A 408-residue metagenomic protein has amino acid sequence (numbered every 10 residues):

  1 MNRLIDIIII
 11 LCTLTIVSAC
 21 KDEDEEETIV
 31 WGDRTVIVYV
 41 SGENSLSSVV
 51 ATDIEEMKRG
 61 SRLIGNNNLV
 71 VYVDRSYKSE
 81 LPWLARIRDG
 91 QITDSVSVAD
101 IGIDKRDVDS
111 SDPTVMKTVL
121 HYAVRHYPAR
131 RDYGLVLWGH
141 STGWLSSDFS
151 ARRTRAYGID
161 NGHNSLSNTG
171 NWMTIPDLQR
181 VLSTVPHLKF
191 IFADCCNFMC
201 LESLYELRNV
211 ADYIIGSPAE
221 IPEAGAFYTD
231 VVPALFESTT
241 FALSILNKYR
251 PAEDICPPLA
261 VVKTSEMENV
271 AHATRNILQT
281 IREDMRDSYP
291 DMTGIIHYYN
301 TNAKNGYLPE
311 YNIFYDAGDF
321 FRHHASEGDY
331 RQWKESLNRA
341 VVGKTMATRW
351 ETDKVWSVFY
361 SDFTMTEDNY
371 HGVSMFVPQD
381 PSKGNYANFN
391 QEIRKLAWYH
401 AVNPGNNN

Functional and structural regions predicted by a protein language model:
M1, L14-V36, V377-Q379: Bacterial Sec-dependent N-terminal signal peptides
N2-I10: Sec-dependent signal peptide recognition, specifically the positively charged N-region followed immediately by
D24-N68, Y72-R75: Acidic/polar, low-complexity intrinsically disordered N-terminal segments immediately downstream of a Sec signal
I29, H121, R125-Y127, S150-N408: Terminal, contiguous helix-loop blocks that mediate binding/assembly
T35-Y39, N68-V73, Y133-L137, K189-A193 (+2 more regions): Structural recognition of the beta-strand scaffold that forms the well-ordered cores of secreted hydrolase catalytic
E43-L46, G139-L145, C196-C200: Gly/Ser/Thr-rich loops at beta-strand to alpha-helix junctions that form or flank small-molecule/cofactor-binding
L46-V50, V108-M116, S167-L178: Phosphate/oxyanion-binding active-site loops and adjacent basic polyanion-contact surfaces
L69-Y133, G139, W144-L145, A151-N164: Substrate-binding cleft of extracellular glycoside hydrolase catalytic domains
